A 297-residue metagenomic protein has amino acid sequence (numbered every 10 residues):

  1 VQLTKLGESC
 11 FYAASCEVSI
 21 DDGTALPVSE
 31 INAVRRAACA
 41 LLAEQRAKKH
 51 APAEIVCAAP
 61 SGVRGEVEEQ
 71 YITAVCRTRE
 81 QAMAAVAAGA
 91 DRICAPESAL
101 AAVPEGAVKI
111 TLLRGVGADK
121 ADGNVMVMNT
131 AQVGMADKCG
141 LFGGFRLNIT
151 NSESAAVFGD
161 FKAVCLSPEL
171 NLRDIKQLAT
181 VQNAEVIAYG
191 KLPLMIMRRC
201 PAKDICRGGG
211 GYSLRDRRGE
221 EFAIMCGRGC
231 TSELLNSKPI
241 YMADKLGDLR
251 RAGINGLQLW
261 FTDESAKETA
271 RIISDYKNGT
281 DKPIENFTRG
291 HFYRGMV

Functional and structural regions predicted by a protein language model:
V1-V297: Active-site pocket-lining/capping segments in soluble small-molecule metabolic enzymes
